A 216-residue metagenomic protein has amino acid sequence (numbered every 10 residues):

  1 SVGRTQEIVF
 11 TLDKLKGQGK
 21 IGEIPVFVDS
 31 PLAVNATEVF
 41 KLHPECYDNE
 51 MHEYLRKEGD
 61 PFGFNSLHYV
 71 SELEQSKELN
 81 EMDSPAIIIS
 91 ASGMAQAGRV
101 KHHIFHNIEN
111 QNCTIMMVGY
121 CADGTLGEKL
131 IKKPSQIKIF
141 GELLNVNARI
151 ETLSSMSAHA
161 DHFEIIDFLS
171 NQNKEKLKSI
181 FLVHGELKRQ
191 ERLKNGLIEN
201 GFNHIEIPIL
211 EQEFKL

Functional and structural regions predicted by a protein language model:
V2-L216: Acidic/His-rich, metal-assisted hydrolase cores and their charged scaffolds
